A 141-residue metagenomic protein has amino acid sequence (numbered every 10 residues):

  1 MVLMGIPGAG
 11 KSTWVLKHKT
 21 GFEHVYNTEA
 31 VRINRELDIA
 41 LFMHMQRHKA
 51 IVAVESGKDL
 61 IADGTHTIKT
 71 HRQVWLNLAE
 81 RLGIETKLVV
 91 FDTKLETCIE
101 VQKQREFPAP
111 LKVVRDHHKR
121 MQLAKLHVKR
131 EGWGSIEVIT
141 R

Functional and structural regions predicted by a protein language model:
M1-M4, A9-S12, K17-F22, L95-R141: Conserved GTP-binding G-domain of TRAFAC-class P-loop NTPases and closely related GTPase folds
A9-A62, T67, T97-I99: Conserved substrate/cofactor phosphate-moiety recognition/catalytic segment in nucleotide-dependent phosphotransferases
E23, L60, T86-K87, I136: Hydrophobic anchor at the start of a short beta-strand that flanks the dinucleotide cofactor-binding loop
L41-M45, A79, R105-P108: Short, hinge-like loop/turn segments at secondary-structure boundaries
K58, I84, F107: Short glycine/serine/threonine/alanine-rich loop segments
A62-D63, V89-D92, I139: Conserved beta-strand segments of the P-loop GTPase G domain that flank and frequently precede/overlap
I68-R81, K87: Amphipathic helical hotspot of TIR/SEFIR-family domains
L82-V101: Conserved phosphate-donor/acceptor-positioning beta-strand/loop module used by diverse small-molecule
